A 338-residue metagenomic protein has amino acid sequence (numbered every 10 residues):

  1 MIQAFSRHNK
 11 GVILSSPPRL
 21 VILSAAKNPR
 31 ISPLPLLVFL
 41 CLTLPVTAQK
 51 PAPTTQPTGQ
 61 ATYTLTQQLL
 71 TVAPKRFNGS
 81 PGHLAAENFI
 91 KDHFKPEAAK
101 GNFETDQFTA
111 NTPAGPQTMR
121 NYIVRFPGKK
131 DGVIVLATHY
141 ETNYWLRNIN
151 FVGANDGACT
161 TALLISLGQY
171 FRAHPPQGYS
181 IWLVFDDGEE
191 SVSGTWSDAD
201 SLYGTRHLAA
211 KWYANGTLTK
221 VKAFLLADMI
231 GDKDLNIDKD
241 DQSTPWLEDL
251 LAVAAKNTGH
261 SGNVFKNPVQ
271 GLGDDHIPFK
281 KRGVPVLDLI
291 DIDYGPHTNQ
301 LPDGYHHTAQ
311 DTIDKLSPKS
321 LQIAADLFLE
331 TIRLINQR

Functional and structural regions predicted by a protein language model:
M1-I2, S6-H8, V12, K27-I31 (+2 more regions): A cross-taxon signal for low-complexity, glycine/charged-rich
P51-E87, E97, H297-K315: N-terminal capping segment at the start of a domain
Q56, P74, T105, A223 (+1 more regions): Active-site-adjacent substrate-binding region of metalloamidase/peptidase-like peptide-processing proteins
A61-Q68, P81, A85-H93, A98 (+8 more regions): Extracytoplasmic/secreted proteins, especially bacterial periplasmic and envelope-associated proteins
T64-K129: A non-catalytic alpha/beta surface segment that caps or lines the substrate-entry region of metallo-dependent hydrolase
F77, T109-T112, K129-K130, Y140-Y144 (+5 more regions): Solvent-exposed loop/turn segments at secondary-structure junctions within structured extracellular/periplasmic domains
T118, N148-A254, G262, G271: Acidic/histidine-rich catalytic neighborhood of metal-dependent amide-processing enzymes
I123, V133-A137, W182-F185, K222-D228 (+1 more regions): Structural recognition of the beta-strand scaffold that forms the well-ordered cores of secreted hydrolase catalytic
